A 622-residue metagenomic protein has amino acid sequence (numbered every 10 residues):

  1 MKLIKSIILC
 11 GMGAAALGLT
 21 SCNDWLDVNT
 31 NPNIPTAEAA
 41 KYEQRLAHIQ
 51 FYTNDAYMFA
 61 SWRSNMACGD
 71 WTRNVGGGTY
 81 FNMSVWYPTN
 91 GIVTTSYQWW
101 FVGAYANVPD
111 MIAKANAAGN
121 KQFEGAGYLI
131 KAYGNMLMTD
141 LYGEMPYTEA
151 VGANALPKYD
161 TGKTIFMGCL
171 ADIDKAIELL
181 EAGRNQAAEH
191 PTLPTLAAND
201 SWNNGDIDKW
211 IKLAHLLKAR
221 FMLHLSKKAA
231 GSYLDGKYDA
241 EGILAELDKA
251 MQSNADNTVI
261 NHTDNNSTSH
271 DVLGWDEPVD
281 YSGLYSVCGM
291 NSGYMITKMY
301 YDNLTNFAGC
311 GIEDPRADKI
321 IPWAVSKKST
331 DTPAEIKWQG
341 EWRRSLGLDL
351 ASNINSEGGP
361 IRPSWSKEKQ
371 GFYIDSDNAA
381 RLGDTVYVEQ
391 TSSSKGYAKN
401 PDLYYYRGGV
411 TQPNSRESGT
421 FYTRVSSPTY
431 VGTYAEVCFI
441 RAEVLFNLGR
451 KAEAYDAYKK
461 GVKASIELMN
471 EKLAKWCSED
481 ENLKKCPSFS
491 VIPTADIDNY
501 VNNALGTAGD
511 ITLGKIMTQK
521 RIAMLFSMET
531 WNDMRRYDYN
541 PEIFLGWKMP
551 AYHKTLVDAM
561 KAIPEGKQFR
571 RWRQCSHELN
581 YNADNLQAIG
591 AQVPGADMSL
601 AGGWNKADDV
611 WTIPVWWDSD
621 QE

Functional and structural regions predicted by a protein language model:
M1, C22-D24, A132, I516: Terminal processing/anchoring signals of secreted or surface-associated proteins and related intramolecular
M1-S21: Sec-dependent bacterial lipoprotein signal peptides
S21-V28, G76-N82, T139-T148, S478-P493: Short, compositionally biased low-complexity segments
C22-N74, Y87, L244, T332-Y373 (+3 more regions): Membrane-proximal, proline-rich intrinsically disordered regions
A40, R73-I440, V444-L473, G509-I511: Structured, solvent-exposed acidic/aromatic patches
W202, D206-K209, R220, L304-G311 (+4 more regions): Long, intrinsically disordered, low-complexity segments
